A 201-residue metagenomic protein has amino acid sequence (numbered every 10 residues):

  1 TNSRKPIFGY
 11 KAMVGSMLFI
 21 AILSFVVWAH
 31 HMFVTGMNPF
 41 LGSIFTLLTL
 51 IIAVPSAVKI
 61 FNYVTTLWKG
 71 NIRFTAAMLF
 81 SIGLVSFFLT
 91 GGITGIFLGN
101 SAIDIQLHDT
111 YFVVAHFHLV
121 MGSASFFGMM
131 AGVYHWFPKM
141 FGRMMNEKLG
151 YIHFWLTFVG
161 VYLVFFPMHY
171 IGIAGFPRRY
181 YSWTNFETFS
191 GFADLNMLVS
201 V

Functional and structural regions predicted by a protein language model:
T1-V201: Membrane-embedded and interfacial regions of multi-pass energy-transducing membrane proteins
